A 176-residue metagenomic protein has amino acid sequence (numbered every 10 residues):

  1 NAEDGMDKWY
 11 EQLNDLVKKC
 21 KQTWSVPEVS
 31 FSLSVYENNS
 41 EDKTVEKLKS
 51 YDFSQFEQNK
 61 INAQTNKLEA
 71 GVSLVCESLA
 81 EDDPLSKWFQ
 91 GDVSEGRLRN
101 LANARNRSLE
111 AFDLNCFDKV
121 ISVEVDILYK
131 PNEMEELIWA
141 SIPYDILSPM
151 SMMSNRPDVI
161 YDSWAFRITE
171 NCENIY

Functional and structural regions predicted by a protein language model:
N1, E37, E124: Short beta-strand/turn micro-motifs composed of small residues that flank or help shape donor/cofactor-binding pockets
A2-W24, E46: Short, well-formed alpha-helical segments that are part of the catalytic scaffolds of diverse glycosyltransferases
D4-D7, K43, A102, N106 (+2 more regions): Acidic donor-binding/catalytic loop of UDP-sugar-dependent glycosyltransferases, especially processive GT2
K18-K21, S25, F53, D113 (+1 more regions): Residue-level signal for alpha-helix termini/capping positions
W24-N39: Short beta-strand/loop segment that forms part of the nucleotide-sugar
Y36-N38, E77-D82, S151: Active-site loop/turn elements of alpha/beta-hydrolase fold enzymes, especially the short glycine-/histidine-rich
K43-F117: Active-site-proximal specificity loops/subdomain of glycosyltransferases
I127-Y176: Conserved catalytic core of nucleotide-sugar-dependent glycosyltransferases
